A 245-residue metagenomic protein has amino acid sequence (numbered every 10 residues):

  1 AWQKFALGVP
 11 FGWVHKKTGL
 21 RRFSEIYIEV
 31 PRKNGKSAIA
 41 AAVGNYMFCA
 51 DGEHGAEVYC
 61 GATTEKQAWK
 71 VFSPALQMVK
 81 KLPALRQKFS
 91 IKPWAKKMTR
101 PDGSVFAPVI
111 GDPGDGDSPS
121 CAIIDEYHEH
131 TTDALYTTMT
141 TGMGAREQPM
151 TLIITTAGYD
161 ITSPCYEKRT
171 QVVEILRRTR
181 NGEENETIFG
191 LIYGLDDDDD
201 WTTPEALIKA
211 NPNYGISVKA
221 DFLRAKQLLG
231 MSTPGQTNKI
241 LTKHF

Functional and structural regions predicted by a protein language model:
A1-F245: Phosphate/NTP-binding elements of NTP-utilizing enzymes
